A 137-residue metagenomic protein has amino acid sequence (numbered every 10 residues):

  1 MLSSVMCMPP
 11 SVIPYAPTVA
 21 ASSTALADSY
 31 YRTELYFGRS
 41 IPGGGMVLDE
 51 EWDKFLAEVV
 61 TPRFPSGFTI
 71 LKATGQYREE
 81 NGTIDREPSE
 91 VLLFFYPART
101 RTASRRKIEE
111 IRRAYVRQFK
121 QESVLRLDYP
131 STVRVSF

Functional and structural regions predicted by a protein language model:
V5-C7: N-terminal Sec signal peptide cleavage junction
P9-V12, T100: Solvent-exposed, well-ordered amphipathic alpha-helical segments that flank/support binding or catalytic loops
V12-L71: N-terminal secretory signal peptides
Y15, Y30-Y31, Y36, Y77 (+3 more regions): Sequence-level detector for tyrosine residue identity
S22-L26, A57-V59, N81-T83, I108 (+1 more regions): Generic structural signal for short, flexible, solvent-exposed coil/loop and linker residues
K54-S89, F95-T102: Mature extracytoplasmic domains of secretory-pathway proteins
I84-F137: Helix-rich interaction surfaces within compact, conserved domain-sized segments that mediate assembly or partner
